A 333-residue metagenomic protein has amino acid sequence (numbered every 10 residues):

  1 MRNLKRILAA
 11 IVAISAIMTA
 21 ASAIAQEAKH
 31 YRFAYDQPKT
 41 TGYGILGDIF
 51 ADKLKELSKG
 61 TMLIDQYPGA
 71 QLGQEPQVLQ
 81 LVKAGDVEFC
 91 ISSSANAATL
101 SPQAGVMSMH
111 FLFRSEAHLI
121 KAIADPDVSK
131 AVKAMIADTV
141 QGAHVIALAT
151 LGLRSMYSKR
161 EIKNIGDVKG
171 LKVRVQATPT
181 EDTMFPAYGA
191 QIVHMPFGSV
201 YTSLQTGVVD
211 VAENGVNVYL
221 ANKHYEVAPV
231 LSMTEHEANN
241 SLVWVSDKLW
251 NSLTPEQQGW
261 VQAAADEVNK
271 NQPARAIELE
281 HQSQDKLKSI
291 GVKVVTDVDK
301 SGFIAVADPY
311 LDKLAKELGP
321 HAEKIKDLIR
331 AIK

Functional and structural regions predicted by a protein language model:
R2, A9-V12, Q26-L119, D127 (+1 more regions): N-terminal secretory/targeting leader peptides
I17-A25: Sec/Tat signal peptide C-region and signal peptidase I cleavage site
